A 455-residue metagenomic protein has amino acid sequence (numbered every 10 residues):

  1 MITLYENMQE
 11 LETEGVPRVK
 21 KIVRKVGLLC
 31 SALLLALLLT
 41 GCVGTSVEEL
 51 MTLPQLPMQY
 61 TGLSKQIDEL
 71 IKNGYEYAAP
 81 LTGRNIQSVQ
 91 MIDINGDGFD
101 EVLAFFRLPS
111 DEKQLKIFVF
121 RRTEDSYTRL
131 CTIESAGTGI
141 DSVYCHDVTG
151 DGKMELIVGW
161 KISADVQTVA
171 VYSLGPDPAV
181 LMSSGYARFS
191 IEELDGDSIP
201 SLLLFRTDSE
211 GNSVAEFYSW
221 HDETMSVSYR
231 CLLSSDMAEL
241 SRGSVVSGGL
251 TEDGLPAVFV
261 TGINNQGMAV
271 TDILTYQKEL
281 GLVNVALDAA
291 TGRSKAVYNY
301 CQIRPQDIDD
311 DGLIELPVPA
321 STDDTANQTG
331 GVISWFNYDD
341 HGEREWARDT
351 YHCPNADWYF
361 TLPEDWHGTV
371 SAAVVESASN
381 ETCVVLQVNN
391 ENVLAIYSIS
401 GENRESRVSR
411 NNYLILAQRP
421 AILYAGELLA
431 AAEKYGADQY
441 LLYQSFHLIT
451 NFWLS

Functional and structural regions predicted by a protein language model:
M1-T52, F99: Gram-positive cell-envelope targeting signals
E12, E49, L56, Y60 (+2 more regions): Intrinsic-disorder-associated interaction segments
G41-V374, A378, C383-V384, N403-R407 (+2 more regions): Beta-propeller-forming repeat regions
Q387-N403: A short acidic-to-branched-hydrophobic micro-motif
G426-A430: Acidic/histidine-rich, surface-exposed loop or edge segments in extracytoplasmic proteins
A431-S455: C-terminal partner/receptor-binding element of secreted or periplasmic proteins
